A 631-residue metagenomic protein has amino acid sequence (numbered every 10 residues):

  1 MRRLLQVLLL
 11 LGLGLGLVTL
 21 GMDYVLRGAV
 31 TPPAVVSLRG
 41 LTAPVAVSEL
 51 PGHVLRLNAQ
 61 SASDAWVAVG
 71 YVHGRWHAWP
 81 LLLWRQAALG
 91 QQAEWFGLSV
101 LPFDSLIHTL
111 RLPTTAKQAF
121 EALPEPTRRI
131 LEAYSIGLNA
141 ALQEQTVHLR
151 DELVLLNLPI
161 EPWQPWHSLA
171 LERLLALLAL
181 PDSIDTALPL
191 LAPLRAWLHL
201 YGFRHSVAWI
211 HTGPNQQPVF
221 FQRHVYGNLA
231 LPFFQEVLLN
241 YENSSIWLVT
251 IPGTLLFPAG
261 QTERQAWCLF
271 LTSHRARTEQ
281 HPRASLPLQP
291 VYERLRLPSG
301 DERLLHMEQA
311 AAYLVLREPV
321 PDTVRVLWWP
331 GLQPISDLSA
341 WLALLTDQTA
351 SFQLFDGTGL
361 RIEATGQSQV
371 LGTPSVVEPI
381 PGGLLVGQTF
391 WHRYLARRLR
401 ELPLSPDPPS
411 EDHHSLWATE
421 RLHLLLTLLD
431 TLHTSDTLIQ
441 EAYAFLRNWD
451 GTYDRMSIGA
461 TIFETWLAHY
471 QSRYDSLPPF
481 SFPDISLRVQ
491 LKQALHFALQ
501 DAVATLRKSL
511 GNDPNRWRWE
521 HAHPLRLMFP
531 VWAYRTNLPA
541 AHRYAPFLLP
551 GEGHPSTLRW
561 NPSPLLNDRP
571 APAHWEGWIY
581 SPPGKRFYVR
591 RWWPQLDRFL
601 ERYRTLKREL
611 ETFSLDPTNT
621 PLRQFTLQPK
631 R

Functional and structural regions predicted by a protein language model:
R2-R631: C-terminal/peripheral segments of proteins
